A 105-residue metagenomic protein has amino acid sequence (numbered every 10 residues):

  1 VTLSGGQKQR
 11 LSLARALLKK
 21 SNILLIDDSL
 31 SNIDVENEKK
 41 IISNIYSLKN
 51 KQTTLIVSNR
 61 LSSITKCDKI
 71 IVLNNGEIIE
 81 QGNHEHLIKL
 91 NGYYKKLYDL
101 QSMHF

Functional and structural regions predicted by a protein language model:
L11-A16, I56: ABC ATPase nucleotide-binding domain "signature" region
L18-N22, K51: A short, proline-enriched helix->beta-strand linker immediately N-terminal to the Walker B motif in ABC-type P-loop
L24-D28: Catalytic Walker B motif of ABC-type/P-loop ATPase nucleotide-binding domains
S29-I33: ABC ATPase nucleotide-binding domain "signature" loop
V35-N37: Helix N-cap at the start of a conserved alpha-helix in ABC-type nucleotide-binding domains
S43, T65-F105: C-terminal portion of ABC ATPase nucleotide-binding domains
S47-I56: Conserved catalytic loops of ABC-family nucleotide-binding domains
